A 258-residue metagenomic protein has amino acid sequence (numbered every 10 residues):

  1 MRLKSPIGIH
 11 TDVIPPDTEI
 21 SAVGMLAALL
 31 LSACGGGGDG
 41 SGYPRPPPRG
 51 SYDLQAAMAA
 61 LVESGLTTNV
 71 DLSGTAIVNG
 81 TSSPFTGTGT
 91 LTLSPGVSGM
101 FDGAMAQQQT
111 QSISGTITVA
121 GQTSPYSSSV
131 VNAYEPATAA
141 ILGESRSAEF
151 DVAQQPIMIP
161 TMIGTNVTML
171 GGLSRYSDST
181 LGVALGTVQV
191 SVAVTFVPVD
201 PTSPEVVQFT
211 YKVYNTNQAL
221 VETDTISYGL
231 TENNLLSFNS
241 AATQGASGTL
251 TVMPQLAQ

Functional and structural regions predicted by a protein language model:
R2-V23: Bacterial N-terminal signal peptides that target proteins for export
L30-A33: C-terminal motif of bacterial Sec signal peptides marking the signal peptidase cleavage site
G38-A104, G164: N-terminal cleavable signal peptides for secretion/export
T81-L91, T123-P125, F150, V183-A193 (+2 more regions): Amphipathic hydrophobic-ligand
G89, E149-P156, D224-Q258: Edge beta-strand at a domain terminus
V97, F101-A106, V130-I141, I159-N166 (+3 more regions): Short, solvent-exposed coil/turn segments at beta-strand boundaries
T116-V152: An acidic-aromatic
S145-Q218: Short helix-loop boundary/capping segments
